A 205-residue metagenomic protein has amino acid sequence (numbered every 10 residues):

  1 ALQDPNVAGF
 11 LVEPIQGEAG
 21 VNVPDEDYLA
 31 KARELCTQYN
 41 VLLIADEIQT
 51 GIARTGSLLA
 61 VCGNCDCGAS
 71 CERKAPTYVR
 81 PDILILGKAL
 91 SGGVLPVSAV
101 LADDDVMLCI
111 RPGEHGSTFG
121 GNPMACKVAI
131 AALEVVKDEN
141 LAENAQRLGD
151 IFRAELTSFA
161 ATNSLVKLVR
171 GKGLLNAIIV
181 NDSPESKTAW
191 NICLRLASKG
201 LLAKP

Functional and structural regions predicted by a protein language model:
A1-P205: Conserved N-terminal phosphate-binding loop of PLP-dependent enzymes in the Aspartate aminotransferase
